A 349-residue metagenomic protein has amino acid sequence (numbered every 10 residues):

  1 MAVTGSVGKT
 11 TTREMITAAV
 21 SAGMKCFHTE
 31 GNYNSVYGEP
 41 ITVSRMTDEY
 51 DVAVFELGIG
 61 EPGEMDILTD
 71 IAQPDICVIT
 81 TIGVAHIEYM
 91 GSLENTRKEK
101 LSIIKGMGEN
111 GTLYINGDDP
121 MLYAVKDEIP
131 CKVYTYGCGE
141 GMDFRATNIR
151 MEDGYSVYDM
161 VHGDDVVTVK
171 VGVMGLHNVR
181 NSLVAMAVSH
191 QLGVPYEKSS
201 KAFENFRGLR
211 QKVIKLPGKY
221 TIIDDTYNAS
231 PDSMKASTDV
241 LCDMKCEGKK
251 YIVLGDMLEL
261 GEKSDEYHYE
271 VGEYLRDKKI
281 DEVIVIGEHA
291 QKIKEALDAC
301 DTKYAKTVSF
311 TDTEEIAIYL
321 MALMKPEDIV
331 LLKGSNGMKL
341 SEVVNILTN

Functional and structural regions predicted by a protein language model:
M1-L113, G117, M121-I129, H162 (+3 more regions): Phosphate-binding loop of NTP-binding sites
V3, K9, L209-K212, I329 (+2 more regions): ATP-dependent carboxylate/acyl-activation modules
V78-T221, E247-G248, E273-R276, I280-E282 (+1 more regions): Acidic, Mg2+-coordinating active-site environments of NTP-dependent enzymes
V84-M90, I223, M257-G261, L332: A short acidic, helix-capping loop that chelates divalent metal ions and anchors anionic groups
R207, T226-T302: Active-site beta-alpha connecting loops in nucleotide-dependent enzymes
A305-I316: Short acidic-hydrophobic, aromatic-tinged amphipathic segments that line or gate anion-handling sites
L320-T348: A glycine-rich beta-strand to alpha-helix segment that forms a phosphate/ribose-binding loop at ligand/cofactor sites
